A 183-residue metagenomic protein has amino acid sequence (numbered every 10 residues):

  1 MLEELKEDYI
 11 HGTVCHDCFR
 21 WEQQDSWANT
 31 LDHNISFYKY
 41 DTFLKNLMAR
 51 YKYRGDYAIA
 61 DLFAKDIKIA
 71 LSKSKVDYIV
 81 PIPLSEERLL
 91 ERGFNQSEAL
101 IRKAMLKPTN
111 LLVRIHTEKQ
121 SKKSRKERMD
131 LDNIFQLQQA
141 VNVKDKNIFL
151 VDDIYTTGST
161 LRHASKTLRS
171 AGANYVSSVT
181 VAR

Functional and structural regions predicted by a protein language model:
M1-R183: Glycine-rich phosphate/pyrophosphate-handling loop used in enzymes and phosphotransfer proteins
